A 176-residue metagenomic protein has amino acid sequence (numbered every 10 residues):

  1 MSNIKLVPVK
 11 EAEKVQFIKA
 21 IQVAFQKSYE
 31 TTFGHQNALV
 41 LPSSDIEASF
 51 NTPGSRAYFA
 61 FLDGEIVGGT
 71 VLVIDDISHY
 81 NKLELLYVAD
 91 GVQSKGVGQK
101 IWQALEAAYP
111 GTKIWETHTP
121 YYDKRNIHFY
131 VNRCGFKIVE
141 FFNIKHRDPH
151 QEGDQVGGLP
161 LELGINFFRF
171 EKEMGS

Functional and structural regions predicted by a protein language model:
I4-K19: A short beta-loop-alpha structural element at the N-terminal edge of CoA-dependent acyl/N-acetyltransferase catalytic
F25-E47: Conserved GNAT-fold acetyl-CoA-binding loop/helix
S43-F59, G68, L163: A short helix-loop-beta-strand connector motif used in the catalytic cores of GNAT acetyltransferases and, in some
F59, E65-I74, K82, Y87: Conserved beta-strand in the GNAT
H79-D90, H118-T119: Conserved acetyl-CoA binding element of GNAT-fold acetyltransferases
V88, S94-A107, N132: Conserved acetyl-CoA-binding loop-helix of GNAT-fold acetyltransferases
A108-Y121: Conserved GNAT acetyl-CoA-binding A-motif
H118-P120, N132-L161: Conserved catalytic-core motifs of GNAT/GCN5-like acyltransferases
